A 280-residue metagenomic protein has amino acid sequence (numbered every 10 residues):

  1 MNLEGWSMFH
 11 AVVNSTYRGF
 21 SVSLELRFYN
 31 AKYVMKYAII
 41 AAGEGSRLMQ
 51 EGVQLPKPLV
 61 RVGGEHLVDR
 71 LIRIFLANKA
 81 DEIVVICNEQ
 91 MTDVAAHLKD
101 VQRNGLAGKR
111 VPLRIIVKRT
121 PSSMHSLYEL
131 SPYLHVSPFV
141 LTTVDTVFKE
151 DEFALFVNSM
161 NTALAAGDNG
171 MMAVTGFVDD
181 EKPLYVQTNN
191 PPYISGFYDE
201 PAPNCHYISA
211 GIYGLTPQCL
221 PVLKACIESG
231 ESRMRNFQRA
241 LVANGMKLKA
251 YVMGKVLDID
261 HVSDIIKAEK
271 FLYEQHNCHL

Functional and structural regions predicted by a protein language model:
N2, N14-Y17, Y29: Intrinsic-disorder-associated, low-complexity terminal segments enriched in Asp/Asn/His/Tyr and depleted of Lys/Arg
K32-V53: N-terminal nucleotide-binding beta1-loop-alpha1 segment
E65-D81: A short, N-terminal amphipathic alpha-helix
D81-E89: Short beta-strand/loop segment that forms part of the nucleotide-sugar
V94-A95, Q102, A107-N189: Conserved beta-loop-beta/alpha segment of the NTase-like Rossmann-fold superfamily that binds/positions NTPs
Y193-D258, S263-L280: Catalytic-core segments of class I nucleotidyltransferases/pyrophosphorylases that form NMP-activated intermediates
